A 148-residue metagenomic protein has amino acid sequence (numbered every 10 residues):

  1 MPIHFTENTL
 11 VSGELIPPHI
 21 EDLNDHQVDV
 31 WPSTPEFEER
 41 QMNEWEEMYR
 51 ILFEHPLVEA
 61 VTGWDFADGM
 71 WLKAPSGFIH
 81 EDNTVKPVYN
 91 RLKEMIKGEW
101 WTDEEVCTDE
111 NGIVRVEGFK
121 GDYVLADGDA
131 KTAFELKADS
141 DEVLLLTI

Functional and structural regions predicted by a protein language model:
M1: His-enriched metal-coordination microenvironments in redox/metal-binding proteins
H4, N8-I148: Aromatic-rich peripheral "rim/lid" segments of glycoside hydrolase catalytic domains that contact and position glycan
